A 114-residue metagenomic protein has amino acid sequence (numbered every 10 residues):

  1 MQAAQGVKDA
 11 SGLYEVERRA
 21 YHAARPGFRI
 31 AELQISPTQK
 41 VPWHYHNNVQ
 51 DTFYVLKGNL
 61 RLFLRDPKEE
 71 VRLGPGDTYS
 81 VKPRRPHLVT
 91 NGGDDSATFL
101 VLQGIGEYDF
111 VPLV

Functional and structural regions predicted by a protein language model:
M1-A31, P42-W43, P112-V114: A short, N-terminal "cap"/entry segment at the start of jelly-roll beta-barrel domains of the cupin/DSBH fold
H22-R29, T38-Y54, D66-P67: A short beta-loop-beta micro-motif enriched in histidine and acidic residues
P26-F28, S36-Q39, N59-R61, K68 (+1 more regions): Short, charged/polar surface micro-motifs in flexible loops or helix N-caps
Q34-S36, H46-L62, L102-G104: Short, conserved beta-strand element in jelly-roll/cupin
P67-P83: Short acidic-glycine-tyrosine-enriched beta hairpin
P75, P83-D109: Ligand-binding loop in jelly-roll beta-barrel domains
